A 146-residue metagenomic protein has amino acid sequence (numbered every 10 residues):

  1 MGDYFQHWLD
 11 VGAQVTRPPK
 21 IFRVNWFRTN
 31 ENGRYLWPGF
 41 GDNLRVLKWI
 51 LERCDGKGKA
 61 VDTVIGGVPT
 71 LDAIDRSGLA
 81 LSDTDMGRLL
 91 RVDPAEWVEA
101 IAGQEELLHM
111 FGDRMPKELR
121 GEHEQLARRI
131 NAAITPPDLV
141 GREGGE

Functional and structural regions predicted by a protein language model:
M1-V140, G144: Conserved NTP phosphate-binding and transfer environment spanning the P-loop NTPase/kinase superfamily
